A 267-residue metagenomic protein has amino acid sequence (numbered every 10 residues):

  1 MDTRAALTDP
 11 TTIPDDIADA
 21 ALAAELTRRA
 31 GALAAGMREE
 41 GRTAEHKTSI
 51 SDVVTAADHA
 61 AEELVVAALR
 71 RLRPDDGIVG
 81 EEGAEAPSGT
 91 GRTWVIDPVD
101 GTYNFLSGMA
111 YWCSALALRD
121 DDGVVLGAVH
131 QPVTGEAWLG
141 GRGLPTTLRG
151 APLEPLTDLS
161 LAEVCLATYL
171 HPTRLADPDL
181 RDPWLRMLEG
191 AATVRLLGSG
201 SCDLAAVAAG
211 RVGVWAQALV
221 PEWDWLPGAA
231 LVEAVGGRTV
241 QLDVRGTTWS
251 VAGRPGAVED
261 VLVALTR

Functional and structural regions predicted by a protein language model:
M1-V99: N-terminal subdomain of lithium-sensitive/metallo-dependent phosphomonoesterases centered on the IMPase/IPPase/PAP
A23, T27-A30, G127, G228 (+1 more regions): Small-residue (primarily alanine) positions within well-ordered alpha-helices, especially packing/interaction faces
A34, D58, L69, T102 (+5 more regions): Residue-level signal for inorganic ion chemistry
I50, T134, R245-T247: Short acidic/glycine-enriched loop/turn segments that link adjacent beta-strands
H59, E82, P98-G101, F105 (+4 more regions): Generic detector of well-ordered alpha-helical packing
S88-T147: DPxDG-like acidic metal-binding loop motif
L148-E154: A structural micro-motif at secondary-structure boundaries
E154-R267: An extended, acidic
